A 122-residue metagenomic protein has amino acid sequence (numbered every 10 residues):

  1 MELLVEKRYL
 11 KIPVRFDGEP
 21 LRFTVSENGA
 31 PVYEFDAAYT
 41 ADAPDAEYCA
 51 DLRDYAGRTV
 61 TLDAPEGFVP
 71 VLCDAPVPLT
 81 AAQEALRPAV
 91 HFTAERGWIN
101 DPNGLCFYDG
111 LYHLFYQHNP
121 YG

Functional and structural regions predicted by a protein language model:
M1-G122: Carbohydrate-active catalytic/glycan-binding domains of CAZyme proteins, especially the secreted or lumenal ectodomains
